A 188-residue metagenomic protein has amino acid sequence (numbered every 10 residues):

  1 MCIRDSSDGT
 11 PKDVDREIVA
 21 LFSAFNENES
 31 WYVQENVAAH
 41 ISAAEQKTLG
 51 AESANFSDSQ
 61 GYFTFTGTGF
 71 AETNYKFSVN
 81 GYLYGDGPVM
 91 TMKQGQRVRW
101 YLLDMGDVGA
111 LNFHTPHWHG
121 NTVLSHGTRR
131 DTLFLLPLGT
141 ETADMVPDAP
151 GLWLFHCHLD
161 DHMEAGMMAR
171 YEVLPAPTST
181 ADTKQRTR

Functional and structural regions predicted by a protein language model:
M1-R188: Copper-binding active sites and cupredoxin-like electron-transfer domains, recognizing His/Cys-rich ligand loops
